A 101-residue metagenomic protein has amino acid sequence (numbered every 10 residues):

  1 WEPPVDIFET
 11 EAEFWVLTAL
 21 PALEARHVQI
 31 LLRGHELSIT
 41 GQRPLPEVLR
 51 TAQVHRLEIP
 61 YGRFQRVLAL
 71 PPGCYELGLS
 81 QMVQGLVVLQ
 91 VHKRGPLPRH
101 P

Functional and structural regions predicted by a protein language model:
W1-P101: Alpha-crystallin/small heat shock protein
